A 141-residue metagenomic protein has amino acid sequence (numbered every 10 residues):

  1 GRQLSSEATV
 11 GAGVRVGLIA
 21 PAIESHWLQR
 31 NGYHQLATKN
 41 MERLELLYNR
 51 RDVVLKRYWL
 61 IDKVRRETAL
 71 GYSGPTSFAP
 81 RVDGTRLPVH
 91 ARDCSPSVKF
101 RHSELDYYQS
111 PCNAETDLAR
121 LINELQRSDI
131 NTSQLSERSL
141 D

Functional and structural regions predicted by a protein language model:
Q3-D141: Lipolytic serine-hydrolase domain surface
